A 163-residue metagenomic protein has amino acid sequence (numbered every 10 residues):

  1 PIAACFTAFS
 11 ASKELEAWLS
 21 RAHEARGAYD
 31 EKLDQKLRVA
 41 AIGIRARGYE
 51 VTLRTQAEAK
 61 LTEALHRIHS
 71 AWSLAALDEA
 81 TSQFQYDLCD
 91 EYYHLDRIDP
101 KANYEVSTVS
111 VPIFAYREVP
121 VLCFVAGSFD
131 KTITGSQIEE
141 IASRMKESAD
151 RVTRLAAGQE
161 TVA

Functional and structural regions predicted by a protein language model:
P1-A102: Short, solvent-exposed recognition segments
E14-L15, G27, Y116, V121 (+1 more regions): Residues in flexible loops and secondary-structure boundaries
L77-S107, P120-A163: Juxtadomain coupling helices with adjacent low-complexity linkers
T108-R117: A short, hydrophobic, proline-anchored segment that marks a local hinge/packing element in signaling and regulatory
